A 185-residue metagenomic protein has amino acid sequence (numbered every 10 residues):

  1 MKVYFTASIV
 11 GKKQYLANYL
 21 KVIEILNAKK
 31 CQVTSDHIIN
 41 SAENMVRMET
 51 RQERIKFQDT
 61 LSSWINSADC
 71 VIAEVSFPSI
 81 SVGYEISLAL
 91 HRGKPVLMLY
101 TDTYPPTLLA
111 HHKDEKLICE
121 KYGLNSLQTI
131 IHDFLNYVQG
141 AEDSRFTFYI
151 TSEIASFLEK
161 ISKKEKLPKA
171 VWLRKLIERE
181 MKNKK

Functional and structural regions predicted by a protein language model:
M1-N44: Conserved N-terminal substructure of TIR/SEFIR domains
C31-S67, P106-Q139, Y149: Extended, non-globular alpha-helical segments
S63-G83: Conserved beta-strand-loop-alpha-helix hinge of the TIR/SEFIR fold
F77-M98: Amphipathic helical hotspot of TIR/SEFIR-family domains
Y100-P105: Short beta-alpha junction loops
D133-I154, E159-S162: Short Lys/Arg-rich basic patches
E165-K185: Short, basic amphipathic alpha-helical segments that act as recognition/interaction helices in nucleic-acid-binding
